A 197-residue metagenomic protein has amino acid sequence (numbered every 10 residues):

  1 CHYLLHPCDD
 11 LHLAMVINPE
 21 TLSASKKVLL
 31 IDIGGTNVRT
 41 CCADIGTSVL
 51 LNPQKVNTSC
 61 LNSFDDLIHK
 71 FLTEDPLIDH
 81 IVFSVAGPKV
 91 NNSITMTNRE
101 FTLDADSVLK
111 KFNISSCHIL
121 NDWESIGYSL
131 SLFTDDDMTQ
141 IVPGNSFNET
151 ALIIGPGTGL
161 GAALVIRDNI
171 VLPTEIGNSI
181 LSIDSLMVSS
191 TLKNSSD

Functional and structural regions predicted by a protein language model:
S23-K70, I176-G177: Short glycine-rich, Thr/Ser-proximal phosphate-binding strand/loop in the N-terminal lobe of ATP-dependent enzymes
S25-K26, I114-S115, F147-A151: Short coil/turn connectors at secondary-structure junctions
I45-T47, R99-T102, F133-I141, R167-P173: A glycine- and small-aliphatic-rich helix-loop capping segment at beta-alpha/alpha-beta transitions that lines
E74-L77, S146-N148: Glycine-rich phosphate-binding loop signature in dinucleotide/nucleotide-binding domains
D75-I119, E124-D137, I153: Short beta-strand-loop/turn "lid" adjacent to the catalytic site in phosphate-handling enzymes
P143-L152, L160-D197: Glycine/GP-enriched mid-protein hinge/lid loop-to-helix segment characteristic of carbohydrate kinases
G157: Extended, Lys/Arg-enriched charged tracts that mediate electrostatic binding to polyanionic substrates
